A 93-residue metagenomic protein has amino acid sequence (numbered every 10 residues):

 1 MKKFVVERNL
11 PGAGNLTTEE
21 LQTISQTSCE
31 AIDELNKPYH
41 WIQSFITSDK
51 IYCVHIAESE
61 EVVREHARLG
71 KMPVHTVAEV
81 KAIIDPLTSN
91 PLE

Functional and structural regions predicted by a protein language model:
M1-D33, H40, K50, D85-E93: Short S/T/G/P-rich N-terminal loop/turn motif that feeds into the first structured element of a domain
V6-R8, W41-H66: Short, well-ordered beta-strand segments in beta-rich or mixed alpha/beta enzyme and ligand-binding folds
E34-L35, L69: Alpha-helix C-cap/termination motif
K37-Q43, T76: A short linear hydrophobic-aromatic micro-motif
I56-I83: An amphipathic, aromatic/His-enriched active-site/gating alpha helix that lines ligand/cofactor pockets
